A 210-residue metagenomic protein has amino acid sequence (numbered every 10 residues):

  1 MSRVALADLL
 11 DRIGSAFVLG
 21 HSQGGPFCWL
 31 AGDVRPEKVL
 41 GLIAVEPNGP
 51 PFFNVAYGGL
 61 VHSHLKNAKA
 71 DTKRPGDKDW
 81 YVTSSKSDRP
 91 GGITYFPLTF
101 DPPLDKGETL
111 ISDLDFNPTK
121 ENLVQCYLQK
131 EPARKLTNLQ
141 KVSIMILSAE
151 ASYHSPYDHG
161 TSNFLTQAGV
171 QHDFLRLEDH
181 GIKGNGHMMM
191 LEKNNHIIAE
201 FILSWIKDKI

Functional and structural regions predicted by a protein language model:
M1-F17: Conserved acidic catalytic loop of the alpha/beta-hydrolase fold
G25-P36, L42: Short glycine-enriched nucleophile-adjacent loop and the immediately C-terminal alpha-helix near the catalytic center
E37-A56: A conserved short beta-strand
P51, E150-P156: Acidic catalytic loop of the alpha/beta-hydrolase fold
Q140, M145-S148: Short beta-strand/loop motif that positions the catalytic acidic residue of the alpha/beta-hydrolase fold
S155-L165: Short alpha-helix in the alpha/beta-hydrolase fold that links the catalytic acid
T166-G184: Catalytic histidine neighborhood in serine/cysteine hydrolases with alpha/beta-hydrolase-type architecture
E178-I210: Catalytic active-site module of serine/aspartate enzymes centered on a nucleophile-bearing elbow/loop
